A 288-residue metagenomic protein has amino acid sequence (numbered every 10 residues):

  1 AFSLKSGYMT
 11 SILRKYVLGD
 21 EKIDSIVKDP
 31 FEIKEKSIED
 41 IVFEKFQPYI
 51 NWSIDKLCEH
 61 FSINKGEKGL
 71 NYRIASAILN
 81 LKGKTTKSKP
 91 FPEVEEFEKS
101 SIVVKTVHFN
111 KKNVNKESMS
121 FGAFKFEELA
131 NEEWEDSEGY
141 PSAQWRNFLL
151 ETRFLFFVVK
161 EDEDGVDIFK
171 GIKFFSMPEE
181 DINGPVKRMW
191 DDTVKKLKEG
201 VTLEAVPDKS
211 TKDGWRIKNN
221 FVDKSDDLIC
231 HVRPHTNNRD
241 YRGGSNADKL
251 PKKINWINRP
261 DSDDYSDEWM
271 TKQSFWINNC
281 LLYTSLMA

Functional and structural regions predicted by a protein language model:
M9-F97: Acidic-basic catalytic patches of nuclease active cores, encompassing PD-(D/E)XK and other metal-cofactor nuclease
S100-T106: Conserved catalytic cores of phosphodiester-cleaving nucleases, focusing on short active-site segments
T106-F109, K160: Short, flexible loop/turn elements at secondary-structure junctions
H108-S142: A cross-kingdom feature marking solvent-exposed beta-strand/loop segments within repeated, beta-rich binding/scaffold
Q144-D162: Short, structured motif recognition centered on aromatic/hydrophobic residues
G165-K195: Extended intrinsically disordered, low-complexity coil regions enriched in Ser, Thr, Gly, Ala and often Pro
K187-S262: C-terminal structured domain segments
Y283-A288: Conserved small/polar residues in nucleotide/adenosyl-binding loops
